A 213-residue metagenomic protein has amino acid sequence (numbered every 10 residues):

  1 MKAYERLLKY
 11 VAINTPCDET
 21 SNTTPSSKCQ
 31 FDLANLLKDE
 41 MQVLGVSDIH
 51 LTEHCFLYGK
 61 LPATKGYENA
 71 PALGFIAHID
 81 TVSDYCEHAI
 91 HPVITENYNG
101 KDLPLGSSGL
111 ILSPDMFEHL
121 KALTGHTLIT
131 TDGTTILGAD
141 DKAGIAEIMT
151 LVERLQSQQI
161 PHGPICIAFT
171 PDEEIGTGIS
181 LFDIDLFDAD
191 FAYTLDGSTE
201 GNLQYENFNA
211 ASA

Functional and structural regions predicted by a protein language model:
M1-T127: Acidic/His- and Gly-rich active-site-bordering loop/insert found across diverse amide/peptide-bond hydrolases
K121-A213: Acidic/histidine-rich catalytic neighborhood of metal-dependent amide-processing enzymes
